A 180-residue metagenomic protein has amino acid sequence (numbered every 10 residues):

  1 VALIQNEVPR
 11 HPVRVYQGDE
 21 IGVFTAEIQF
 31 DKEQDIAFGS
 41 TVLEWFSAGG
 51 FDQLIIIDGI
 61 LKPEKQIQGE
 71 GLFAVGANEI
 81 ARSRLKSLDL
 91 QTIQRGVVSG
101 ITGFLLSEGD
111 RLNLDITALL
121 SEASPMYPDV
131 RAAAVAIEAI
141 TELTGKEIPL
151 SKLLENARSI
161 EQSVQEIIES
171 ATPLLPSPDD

Functional and structural regions predicted by a protein language model:
V1-I28: N-terminal short beta-loop-beta anion/metal-coordinating cradle
P12-R14, L43-E44, L105-S107: A generic local secondary-structure boundary/capping motif
F24-T25, I56-D58, L120-E122: Short beta-strand segments
I28-D35, T92: Surface-exposed cleft-lining segments at the edges of enzyme active sites
K32-A81: Internal, conserved structured core segments that host functional sites
L43-L54, D110-D115, E142-E147: Secondary-structure boundary elements
P63-L143, P178: Catalytic cores of processing enzymes, dominated by hydrolases/peptidases, characterized by acidic/His-rich
Y127-D180: A conserved C-terminal secondary-structure "cap"
